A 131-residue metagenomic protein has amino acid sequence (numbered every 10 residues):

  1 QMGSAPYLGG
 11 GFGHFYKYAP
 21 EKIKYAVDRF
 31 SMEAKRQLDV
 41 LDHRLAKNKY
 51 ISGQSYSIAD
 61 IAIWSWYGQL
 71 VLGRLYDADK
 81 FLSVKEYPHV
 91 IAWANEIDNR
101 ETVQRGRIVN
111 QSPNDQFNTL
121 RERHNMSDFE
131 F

Functional and structural regions predicted by a protein language model:
Q1-N48, Q69-D77: Conserved C-terminal alpha-helical bundle
S4-G13, I51-K80, K85-I91, I97 (+1 more regions): GST superfamily/GST-like fold recognition
H14-A19, S83-K85, Q111-N118: Short alpha-helical linear motifs
E21, D28, L75, F81-L82 (+2 more regions): Short leucine-rich amphipathic alpha-helices used at interfaces
E33, R44, W93-E96, G106: Residues that form generic nucleotide/phosphate-binding pockets
R100: C-terminal active-site-capping segments
V103: C-terminal active-site "lid" helix and adjoining low-complexity regulatory extension at the edge of ATP-using catalytic
N110-F131: Acidic/histidine-enriched, glycine/proline-rich intrinsically disordered or flexible terminal extensions
